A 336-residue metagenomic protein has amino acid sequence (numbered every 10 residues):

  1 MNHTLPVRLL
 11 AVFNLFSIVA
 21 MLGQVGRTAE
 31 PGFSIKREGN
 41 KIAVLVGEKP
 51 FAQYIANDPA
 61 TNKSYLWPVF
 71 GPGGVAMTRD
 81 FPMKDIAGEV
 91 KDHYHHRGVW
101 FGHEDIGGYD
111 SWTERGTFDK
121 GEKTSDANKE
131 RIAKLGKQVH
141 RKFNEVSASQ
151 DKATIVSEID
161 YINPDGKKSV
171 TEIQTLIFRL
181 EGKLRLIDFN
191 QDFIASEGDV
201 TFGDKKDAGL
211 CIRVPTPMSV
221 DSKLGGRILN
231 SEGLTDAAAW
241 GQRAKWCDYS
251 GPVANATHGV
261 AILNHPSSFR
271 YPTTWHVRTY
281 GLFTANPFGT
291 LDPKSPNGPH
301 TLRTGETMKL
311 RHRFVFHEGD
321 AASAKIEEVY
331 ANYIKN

Functional and structural regions predicted by a protein language model:
M1-V7: N-terminal secretory signal peptides that target proteins for export/translocation
L10-G23: Bacterial N-terminal signal peptides
R27-Y94, G98, E181, P266 (+2 more regions): Beta-strand-rich N-terminal accessory domains
N57-D58, S64-V69, L180-L224, I228: Acidic (Asp/Glu-rich), glycine- and aromatic
A60-T117, G121, L224-Y249: Extracellular/lumen-exposed scaffold segments
K91-K183: Extended, loop-rich substrate-binding clefts of extracytoplasmic carbohydrate-active enzymes
D207, P217-P296: Trp/Gly-enriched beta-strand surface patches
I262-N336: Beta-strand-rich recognition/accessory modules
